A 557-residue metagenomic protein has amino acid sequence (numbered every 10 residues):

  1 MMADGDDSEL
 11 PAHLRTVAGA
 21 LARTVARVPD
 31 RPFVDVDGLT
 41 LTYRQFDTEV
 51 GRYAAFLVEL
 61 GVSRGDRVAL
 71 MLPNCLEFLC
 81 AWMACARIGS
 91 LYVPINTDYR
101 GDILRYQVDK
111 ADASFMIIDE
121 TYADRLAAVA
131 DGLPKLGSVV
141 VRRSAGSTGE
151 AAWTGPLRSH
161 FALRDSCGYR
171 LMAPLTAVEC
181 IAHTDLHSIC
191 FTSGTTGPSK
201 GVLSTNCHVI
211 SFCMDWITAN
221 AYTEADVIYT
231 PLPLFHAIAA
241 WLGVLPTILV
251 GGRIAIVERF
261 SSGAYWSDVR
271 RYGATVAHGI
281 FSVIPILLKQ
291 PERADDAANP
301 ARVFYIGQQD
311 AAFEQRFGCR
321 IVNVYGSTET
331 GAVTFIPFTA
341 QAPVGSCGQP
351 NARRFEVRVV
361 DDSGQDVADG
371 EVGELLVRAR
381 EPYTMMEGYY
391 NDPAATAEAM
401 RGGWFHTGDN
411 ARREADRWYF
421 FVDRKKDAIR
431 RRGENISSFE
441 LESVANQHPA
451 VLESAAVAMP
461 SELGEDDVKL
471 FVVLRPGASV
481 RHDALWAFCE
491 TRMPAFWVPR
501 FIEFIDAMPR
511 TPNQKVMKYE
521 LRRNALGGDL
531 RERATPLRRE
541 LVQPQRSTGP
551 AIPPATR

Functional and structural regions predicted by a protein language model:
E9-H13, V17, A22, D30-C75 (+3 more regions): Conserved AMP-binding/adenylate-forming core of the ANL superfamily
T42-R44, C180, H187-S211, P337: Conserved AMP-binding A3 loop
E59-L60, R87-R164, G273, E292-D295 (+2 more regions): Structural core segment of the AMP-binding/adenylate-forming
Y99, Y106, M116-E120, V357 (+7 more regions): AMP-binding/adenylate-forming catalytic core of the ANL superfamily
V140, F161, G168-F191, P198 (+1 more regions): Conserved pre-ATP/AMP-binding loop-to-beta segment of ANL
R142, P494-V516, T535-P554: AMP-binding/adenylate-forming catalytic domain of the ANL superfamily
I210-V227, F235-V276, Q290: Conserved AMP-binding/adenylation subdomain of ANL enzymes
R271-G279, L288-P343, E356, Q365: Gly/Ser/Thr-rich phosphate-binding loop
